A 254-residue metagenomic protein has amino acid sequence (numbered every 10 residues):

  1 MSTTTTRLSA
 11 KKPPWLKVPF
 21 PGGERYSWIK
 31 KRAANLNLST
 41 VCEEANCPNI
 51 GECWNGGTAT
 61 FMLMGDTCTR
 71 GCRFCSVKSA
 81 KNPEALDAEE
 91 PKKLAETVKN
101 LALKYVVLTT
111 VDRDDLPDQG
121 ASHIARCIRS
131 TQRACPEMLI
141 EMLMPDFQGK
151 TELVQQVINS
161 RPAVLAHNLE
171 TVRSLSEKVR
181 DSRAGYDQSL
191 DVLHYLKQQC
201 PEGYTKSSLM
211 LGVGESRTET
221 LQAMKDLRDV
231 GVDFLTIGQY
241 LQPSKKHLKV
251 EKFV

Functional and structural regions predicted by a protein language model:
M1-T60, S76, K92-A102, R126-E137 (+2 more regions): Auxiliary Fe-S-binding modules of radical SAM enzymes
E44, G65, T69: Residues immediately within or flanking Cys/His clusters that coordinate Zn2+ in small zinc-binding modules
I50, M64-D66, K78, V111 (+2 more regions): Fold-independent oxyanion-binding glycine-rich loops and adjacent beta-strand/coil segments at enzyme active sites
L63, K78-A88, E141, P145-K150 (+1 more regions): Active-site mouth loops of central-metabolism enzymes
T69-T110: Glycine-rich active-site/cofactor-binding loop and its immediate structural neighborhood
C72, L108, H167, L227 (+1 more regions): Conserved, mostly hydrophobic/aromatic
K81, V107-P117, F147-K150, A163-S182 (+4 more regions): Conserved radical SAM core fold
Q119-S122, K150-I158: Distinct, well-ordered alpha-helical segments
